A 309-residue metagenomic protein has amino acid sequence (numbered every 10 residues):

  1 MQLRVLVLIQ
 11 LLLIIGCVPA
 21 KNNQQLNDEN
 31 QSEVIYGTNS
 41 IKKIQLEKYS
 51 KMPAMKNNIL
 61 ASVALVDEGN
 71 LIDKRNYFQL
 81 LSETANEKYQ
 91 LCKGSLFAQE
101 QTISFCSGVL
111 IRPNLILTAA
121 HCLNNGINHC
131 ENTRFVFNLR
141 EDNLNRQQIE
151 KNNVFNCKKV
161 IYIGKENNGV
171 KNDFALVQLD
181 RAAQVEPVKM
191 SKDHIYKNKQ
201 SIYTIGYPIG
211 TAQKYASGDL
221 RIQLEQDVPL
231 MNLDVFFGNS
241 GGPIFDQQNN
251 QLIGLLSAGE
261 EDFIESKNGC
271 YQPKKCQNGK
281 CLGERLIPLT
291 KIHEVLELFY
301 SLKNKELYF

Functional and structural regions predicted by a protein language model:
M1-V5: Positively charged n-region of N-terminal signal peptides that target proteins for export
L6-I14: Bacterial N-terminal signal peptides
V18-A20: Bacterial signal peptide processing site
N27-K48, K56-F97, Q101-T102, I111-P113 (+2 more regions): Serine endopeptidase catalytic core focused on the charge-relay Asp
S107, L115, S201-Y203, P243 (+1 more regions): Beta-sheet entry/capping signal
V109-L110, V235-S257: Catalytic nucleophile loop of clan PA
A119-L123, G206-I209, F237, G254-D262: Short beta->alpha transition motifs characteristic of CBS
S257-F309: C-terminal cap/linker of serine protease catalytic domains
